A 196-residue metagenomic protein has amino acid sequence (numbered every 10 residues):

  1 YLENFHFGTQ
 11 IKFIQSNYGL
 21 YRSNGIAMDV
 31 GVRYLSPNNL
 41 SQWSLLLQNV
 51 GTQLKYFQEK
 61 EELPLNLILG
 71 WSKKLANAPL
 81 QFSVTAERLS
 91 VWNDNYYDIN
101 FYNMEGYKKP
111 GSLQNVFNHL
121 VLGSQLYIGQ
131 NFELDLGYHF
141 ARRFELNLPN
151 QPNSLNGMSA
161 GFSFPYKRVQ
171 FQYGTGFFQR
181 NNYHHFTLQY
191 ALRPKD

Functional and structural regions predicted by a protein language model:
Y1-D196: Outer-membrane beta-barrel porins/channels
